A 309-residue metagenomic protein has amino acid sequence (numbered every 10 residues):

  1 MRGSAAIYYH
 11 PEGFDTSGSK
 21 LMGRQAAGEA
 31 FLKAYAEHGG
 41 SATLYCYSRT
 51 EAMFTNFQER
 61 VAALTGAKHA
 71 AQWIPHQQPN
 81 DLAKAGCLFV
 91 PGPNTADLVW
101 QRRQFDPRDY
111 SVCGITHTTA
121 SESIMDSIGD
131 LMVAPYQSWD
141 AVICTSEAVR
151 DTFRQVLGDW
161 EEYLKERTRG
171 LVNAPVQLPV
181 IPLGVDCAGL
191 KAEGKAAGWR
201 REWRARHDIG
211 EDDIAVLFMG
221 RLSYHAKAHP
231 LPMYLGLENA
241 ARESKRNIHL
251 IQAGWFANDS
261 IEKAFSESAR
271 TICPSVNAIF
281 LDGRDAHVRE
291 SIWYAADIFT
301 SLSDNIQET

Functional and structural regions predicted by a protein language model:
M1-A85: N-terminal pre-catalytic "stem/leader" segment of glycosyltransferase-like enzymes
S48-T50, P91-N94, T145-A148: Helix N-cap/beta->alpha junction signal
A52-P135: Extended catalytic core of nucleotide-activated donor transferases of GT-like folds
D81-A83, D285-A296: Short acidic alpha-helix that forms the nucleotide-activated donor recognition element in Leloir-type transferases
M132, R200, A286-E290: Acidic, amphipathic alpha-helical patches
Q137-E202: Donor nucleotide-sugar binding/catalytic pocket of nucleotide-sugar-dependent glycosyltransferases
V185-G283: Conserved catalytic-core segment of nucleotide-activated headgroup transferases in glycan assembly
S291-E308: Acidic donor-binding loop of glycosyltransferase active sites
